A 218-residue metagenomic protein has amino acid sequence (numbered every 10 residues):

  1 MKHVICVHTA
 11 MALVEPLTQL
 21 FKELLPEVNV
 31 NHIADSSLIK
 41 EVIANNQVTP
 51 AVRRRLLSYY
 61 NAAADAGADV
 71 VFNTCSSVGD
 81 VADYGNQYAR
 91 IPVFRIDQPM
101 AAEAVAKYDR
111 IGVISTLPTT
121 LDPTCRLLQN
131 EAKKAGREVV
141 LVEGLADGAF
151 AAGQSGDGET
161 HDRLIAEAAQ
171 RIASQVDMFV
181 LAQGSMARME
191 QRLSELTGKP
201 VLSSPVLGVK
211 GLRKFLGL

Functional and structural regions predicted by a protein language model:
M1-L218: Non-catalytic structural scaffold of enzyme domains
